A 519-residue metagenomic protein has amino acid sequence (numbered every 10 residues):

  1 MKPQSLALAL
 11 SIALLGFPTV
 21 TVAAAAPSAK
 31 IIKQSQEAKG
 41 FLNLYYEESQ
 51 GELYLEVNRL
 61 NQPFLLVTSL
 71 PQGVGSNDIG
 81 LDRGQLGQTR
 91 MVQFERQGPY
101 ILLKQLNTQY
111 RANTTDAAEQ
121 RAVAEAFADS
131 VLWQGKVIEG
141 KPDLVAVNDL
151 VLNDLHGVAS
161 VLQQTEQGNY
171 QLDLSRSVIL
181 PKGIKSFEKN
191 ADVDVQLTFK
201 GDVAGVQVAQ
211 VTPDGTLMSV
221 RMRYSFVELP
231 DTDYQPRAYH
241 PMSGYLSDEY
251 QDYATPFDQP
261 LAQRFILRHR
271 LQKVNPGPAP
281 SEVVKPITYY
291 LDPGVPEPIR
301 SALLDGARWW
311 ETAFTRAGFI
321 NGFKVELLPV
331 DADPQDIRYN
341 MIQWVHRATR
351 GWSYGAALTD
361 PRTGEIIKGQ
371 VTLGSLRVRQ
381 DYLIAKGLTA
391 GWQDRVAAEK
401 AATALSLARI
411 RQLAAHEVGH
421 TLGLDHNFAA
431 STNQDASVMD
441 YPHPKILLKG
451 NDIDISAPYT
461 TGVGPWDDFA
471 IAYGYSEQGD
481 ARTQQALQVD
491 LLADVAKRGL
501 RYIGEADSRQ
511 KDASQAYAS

Functional and structural regions predicted by a protein language model:
P3-V22: Gram-negative bacterial Sec-dependent N-terminal signal peptides
A24-V295, L304, A313, G322 (+4 more regions): Auxiliary tRNA-acceptor-end handling modules of aminoacyl-tRNA synthetases
E47, N58, A313-A317, E417 (+2 more regions): Structured segments of extracytoplasmic/periplasmic soluble domains in secreted or envelope-associated proteins
P296-P298, A429: Short strand->helix junction
E311-G322, L422-A429: Secondary-structure transition/capping motifs at alpha-helix termini and the adjoining loop/turn into the next element
L327-H346, A408-P465: The catalytic-center signature of Zn2+-dependent metalloproteases
N433-S519: Conserved catalytic/binding loops enriched for acidic/polar residues
